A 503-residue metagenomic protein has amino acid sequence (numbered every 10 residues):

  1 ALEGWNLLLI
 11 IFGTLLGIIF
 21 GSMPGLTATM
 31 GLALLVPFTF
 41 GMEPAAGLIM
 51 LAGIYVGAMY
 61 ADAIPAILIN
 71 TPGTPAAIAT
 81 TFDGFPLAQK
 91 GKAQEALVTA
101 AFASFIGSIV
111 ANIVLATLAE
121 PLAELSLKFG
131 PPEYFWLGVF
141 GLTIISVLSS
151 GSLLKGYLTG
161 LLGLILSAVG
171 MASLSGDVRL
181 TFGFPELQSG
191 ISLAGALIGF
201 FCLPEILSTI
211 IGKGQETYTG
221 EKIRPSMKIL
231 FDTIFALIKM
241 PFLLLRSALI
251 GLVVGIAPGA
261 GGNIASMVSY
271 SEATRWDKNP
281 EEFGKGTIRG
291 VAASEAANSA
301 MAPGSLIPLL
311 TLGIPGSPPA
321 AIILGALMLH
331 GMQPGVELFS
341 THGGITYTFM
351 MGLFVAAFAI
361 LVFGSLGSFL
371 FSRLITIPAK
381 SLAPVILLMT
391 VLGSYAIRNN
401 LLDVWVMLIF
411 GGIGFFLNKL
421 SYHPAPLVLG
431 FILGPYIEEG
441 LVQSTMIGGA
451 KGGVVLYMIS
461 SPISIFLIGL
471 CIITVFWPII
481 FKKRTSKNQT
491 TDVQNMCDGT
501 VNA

Functional and structural regions predicted by a protein language model:
A1-A45, E120, E124-S126, V178-T287 (+7 more regions): Helix-loop-helix hairpins and the membrane-proximal interhelical loops of multi-pass alpha-helical transport proteins
T14-A28, A58-N70, I145-S150, A248-P258 (+3 more regions): Transmembrane alpha-helix interface/packing and boundary motifs in multi-pass membrane proteins, characterized by
I19-T29, I67-I78, V110-V114, V254-I264 (+4 more regions): Short helix-coil transition sites and intra-membrane helix breaks within transmembrane domains of multi-pass
A28-F38, L51, A66-P86, T117 (+7 more regions): Re-entrant/interfacial helical elements at transmembrane boundaries that shape and gate the permeation pathway
A45-I49, P86-A103, K278-G290, P318-A321 (+1 more regions): Membrane-interface alpha-helices at helix entry/exit sites of multi-pass transporters
Y55-A66, G73, T287-L312, G316 (+2 more regions): A structural-propensity feature for long, helix-poor, extended segments
V56-A61, F102-V114, L166, A292-L306 (+2 more regions): Membrane-embedded alpha-helical segments of transport systems, primarily multispan ion/solute transporters
V98-G214, L329-T485: Membrane-embedded alpha-helical modules
